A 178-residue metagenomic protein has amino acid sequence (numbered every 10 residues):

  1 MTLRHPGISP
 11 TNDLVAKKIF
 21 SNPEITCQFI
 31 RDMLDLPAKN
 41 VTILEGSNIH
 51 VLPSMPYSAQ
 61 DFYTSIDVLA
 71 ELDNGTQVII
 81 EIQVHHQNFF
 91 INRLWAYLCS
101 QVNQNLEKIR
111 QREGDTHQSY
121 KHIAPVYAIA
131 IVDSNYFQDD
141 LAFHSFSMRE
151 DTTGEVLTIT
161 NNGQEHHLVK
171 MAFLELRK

Functional and structural regions predicted by a protein language model:
M1-K178: Elongated, amphipathic alpha-helical interaction scaffolds
